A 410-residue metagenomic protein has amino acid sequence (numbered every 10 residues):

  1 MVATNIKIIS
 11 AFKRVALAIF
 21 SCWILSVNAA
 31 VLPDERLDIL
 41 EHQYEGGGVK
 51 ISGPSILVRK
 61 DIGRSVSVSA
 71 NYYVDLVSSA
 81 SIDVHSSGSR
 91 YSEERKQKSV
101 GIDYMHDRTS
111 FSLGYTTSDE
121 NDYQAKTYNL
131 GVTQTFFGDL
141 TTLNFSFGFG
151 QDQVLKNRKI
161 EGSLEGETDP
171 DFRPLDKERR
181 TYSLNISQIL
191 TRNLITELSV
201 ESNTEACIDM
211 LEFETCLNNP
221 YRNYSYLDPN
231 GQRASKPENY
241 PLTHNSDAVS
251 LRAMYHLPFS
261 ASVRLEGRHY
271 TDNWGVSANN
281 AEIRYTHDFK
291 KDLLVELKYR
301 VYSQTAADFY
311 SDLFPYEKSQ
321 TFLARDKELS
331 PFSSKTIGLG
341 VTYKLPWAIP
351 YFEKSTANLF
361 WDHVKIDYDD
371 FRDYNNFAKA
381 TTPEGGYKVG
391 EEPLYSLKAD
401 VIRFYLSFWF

Functional and structural regions predicted by a protein language model:
N28-D34, S65, F137-T142, N193 (+3 more regions): Short loop/turn motifs that connect adjacent beta-strands in outer-membrane beta-barrel proteins
L37-I39, A70, L113, L143-F147 (+6 more regions): Membrane-embedded beta-strand positions of outer-membrane beta-barrel proteins
E41-E45, V74-S78, H106-R108, T117-N121 (+9 more regions): Transmembrane beta-strands of outer-membrane beta-barrel pores
E41-Y44, V84-S89, G114-S118, N129-G131 (+6 more regions): Extracellular loop and loop/strand-boundary signature of outer-membrane beta-barrel proteins
V49, N71-G101, L140-A206, E296-P346: Outer-membrane beta-barrel translocator/channel fold
V49-P54, N71, S81-S86, Y123-G131 (+7 more regions): Outer-membrane beta-barrel translocator domains and adjoining extracellular loop/strand segments of Gram-negative
K50-P54, E94-K98, M105, Q124-Y128 (+5 more regions): Residues that define the transmembrane beta-barrel architecture of outer-membrane proteins
V132, N193, L339-Y343, L397-F410: Outer-membrane beta-barrel "beta-signal"
